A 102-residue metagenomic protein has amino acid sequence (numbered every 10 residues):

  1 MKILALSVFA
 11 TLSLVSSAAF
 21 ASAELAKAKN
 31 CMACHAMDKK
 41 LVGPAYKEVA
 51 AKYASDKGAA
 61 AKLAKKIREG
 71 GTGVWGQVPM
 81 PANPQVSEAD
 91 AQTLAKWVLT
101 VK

Functional and structural regions predicted by a protein language model:
M1-S7: Positively charged n-region of N-terminal signal peptides that target proteins for export
S7-V15: Bacterial N-terminal signal peptides
F9, E24-K27: Residue-level signal for mature regions of secreted extracellular proteins and peptides
V15-A21: N-terminal signal peptide c-region/cleavage motif recognized by signal peptidases
E24, V98-K102: Short hydrophobic/aromatic patches at helix-to-coil boundaries
K27-A33, D38: Short pre-active-site segment immediately N-terminal to redox-active cysteine/selenocysteine motifs in thiol-based
A33, V42-Y53, K65-A95: Axial heme c-ligation environment in periplasmic c-type cytochrome domains
